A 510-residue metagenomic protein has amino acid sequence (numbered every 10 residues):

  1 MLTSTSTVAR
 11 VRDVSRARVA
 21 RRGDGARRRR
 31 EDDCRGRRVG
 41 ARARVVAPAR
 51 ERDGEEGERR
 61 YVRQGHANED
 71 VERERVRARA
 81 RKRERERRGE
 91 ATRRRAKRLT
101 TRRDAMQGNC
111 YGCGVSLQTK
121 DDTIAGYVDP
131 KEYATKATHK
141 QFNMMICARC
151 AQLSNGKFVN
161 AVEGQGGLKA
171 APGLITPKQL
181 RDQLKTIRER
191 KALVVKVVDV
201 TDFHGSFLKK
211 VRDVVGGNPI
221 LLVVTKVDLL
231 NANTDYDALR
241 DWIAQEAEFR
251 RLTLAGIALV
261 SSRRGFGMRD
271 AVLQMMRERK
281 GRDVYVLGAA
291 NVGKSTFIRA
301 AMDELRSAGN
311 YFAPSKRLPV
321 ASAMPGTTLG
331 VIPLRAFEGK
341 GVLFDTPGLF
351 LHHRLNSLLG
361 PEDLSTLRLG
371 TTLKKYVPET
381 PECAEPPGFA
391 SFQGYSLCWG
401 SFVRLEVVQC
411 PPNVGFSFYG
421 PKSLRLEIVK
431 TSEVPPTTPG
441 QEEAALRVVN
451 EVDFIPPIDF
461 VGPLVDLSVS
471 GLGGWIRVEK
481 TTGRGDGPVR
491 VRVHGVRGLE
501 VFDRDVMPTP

Functional and structural regions predicted by a protein language model:
M1-G36: N-terminal chloroplast transit peptides
G36-L193, N218-P219, V227, S315-P510: Helix-rich effector regions associated with P-loop NTPase G domains
L174-T176, F203-V215: Amphipathic helical hotspot of TIR/SEFIR-family domains
E189-L208, D228-D235: Conserved Switch II/interswitch segment of TRAFAC-class P-loop GTPases
P219-L221, L229-A290, A300-A308: Canonical P-loop GTPase G-domain recognition
K294: Conserved lysine of the Walker
F297: Hydrophobic positions on the alpha1 helix immediately C-terminal to the Walker A/P-loop
D303-A321: Post-Walker A helix-loop "phosphate-sensing" segment adjacent to the P-loop in P-loop NTPases
